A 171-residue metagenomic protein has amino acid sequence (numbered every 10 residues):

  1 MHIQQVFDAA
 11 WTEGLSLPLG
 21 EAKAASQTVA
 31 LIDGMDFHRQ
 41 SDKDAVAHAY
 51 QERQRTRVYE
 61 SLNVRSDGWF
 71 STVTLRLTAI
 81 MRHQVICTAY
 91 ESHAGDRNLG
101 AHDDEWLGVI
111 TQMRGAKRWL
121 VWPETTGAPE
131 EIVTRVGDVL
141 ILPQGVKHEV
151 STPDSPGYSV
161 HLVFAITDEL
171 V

Functional and structural regions predicted by a protein language model:
M1-T56: N-terminal auxiliary "cap/dimerization" subdomain that precedes the catalytic jelly-roll/cupin core of mononuclear
D33-D138, V146-V171: Active-site region of the double-stranded beta-helix
I141: Conserved beta-strand-loop-short alpha-helix elements that form and flank the Mn2+/Mg2+-coordinating active site
